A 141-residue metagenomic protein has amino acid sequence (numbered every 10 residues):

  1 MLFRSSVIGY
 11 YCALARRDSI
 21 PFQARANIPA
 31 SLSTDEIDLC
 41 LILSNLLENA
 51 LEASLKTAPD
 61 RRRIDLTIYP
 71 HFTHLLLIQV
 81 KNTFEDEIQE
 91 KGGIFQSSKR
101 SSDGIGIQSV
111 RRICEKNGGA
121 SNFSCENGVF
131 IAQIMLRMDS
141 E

Functional and structural regions predicted by a protein language model:
F22-I42: Conserved short strand/loop->alpha-helix "switch" segment adjacent to the catalytic nucleotide/phosphoryl-transfer site
E36-P59: Conserved ATP-binding N-box helix of the HATPase_c
R61-H74: Short beta-strand/loop element within the Bergerat-fold HATPase_c
T73-G104: Glycine-rich/acidic phosphate-handling loop/turn and adjacent ATP-lid/helix of nucleotide-binding kinase/ATPase domains
D86, E126-Q133: Glycine-rich nucleotide-binding loop
G118-G128: Glycine-rich ATP-binding loops of the HATPase_c
